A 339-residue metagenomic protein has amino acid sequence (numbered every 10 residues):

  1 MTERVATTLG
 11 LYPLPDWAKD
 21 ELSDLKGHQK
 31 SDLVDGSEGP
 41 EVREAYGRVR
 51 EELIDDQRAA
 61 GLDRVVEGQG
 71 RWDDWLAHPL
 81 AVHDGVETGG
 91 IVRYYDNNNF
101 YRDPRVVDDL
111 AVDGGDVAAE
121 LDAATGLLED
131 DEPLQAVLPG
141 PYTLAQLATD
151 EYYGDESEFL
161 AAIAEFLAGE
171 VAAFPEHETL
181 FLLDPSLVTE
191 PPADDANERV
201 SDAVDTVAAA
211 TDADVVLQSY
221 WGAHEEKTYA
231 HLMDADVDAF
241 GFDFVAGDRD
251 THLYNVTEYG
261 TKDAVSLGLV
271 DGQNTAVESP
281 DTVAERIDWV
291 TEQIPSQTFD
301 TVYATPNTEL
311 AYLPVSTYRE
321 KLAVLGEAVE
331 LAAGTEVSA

Functional and structural regions predicted by a protein language model:
M1-A339: Domain-level signal for soluble alpha/beta catalytic cores
